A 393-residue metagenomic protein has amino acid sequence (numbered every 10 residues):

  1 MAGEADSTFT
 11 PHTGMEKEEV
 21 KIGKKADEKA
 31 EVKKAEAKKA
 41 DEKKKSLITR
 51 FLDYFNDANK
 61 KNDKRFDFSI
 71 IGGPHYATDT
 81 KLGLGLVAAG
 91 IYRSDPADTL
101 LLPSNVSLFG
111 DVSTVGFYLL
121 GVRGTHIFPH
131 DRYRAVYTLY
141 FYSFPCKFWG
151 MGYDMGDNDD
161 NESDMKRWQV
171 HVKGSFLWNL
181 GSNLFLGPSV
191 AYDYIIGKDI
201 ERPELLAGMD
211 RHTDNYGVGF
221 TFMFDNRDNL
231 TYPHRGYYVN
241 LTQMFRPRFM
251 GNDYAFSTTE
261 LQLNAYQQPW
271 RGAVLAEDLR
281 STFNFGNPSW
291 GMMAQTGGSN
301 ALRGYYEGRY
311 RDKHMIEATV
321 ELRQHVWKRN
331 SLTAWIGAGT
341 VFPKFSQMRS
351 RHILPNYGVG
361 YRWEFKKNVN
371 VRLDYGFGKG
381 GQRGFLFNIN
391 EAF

Functional and structural regions predicted by a protein language model:
M1-T10: Bacterial Sec-dependent N-terminal signal peptides
G14, E19-A26, A30-T138, M209-H234 (+5 more regions): Outer-membrane beta-barrel initiation region
K60-S69, H75-D210, V371, G378-F393: Gram-negative/organellar outer-membrane beta-barrel architecture
D67-S69, G83, F117-L119, R167-H171 (+7 more regions): Transmembrane beta-barrel architecture of outer-membrane proteins
I70-G72, A88, V106-G110, A135-L139 (+9 more regions): Membrane-embedded beta-strand positions of outer-membrane beta-barrel proteins
S107-F109, D157-E162, P203-M209, F245-G251 (+2 more regions): Extracellular loop and loop/strand-boundary signature of outer-membrane beta-barrel proteins
G219-F222, V359-F365, Q382-F393: Outer-membrane beta-barrel "beta-signal"
G219-M223, R227-V326: C-terminal outer-membrane beta-barrel translocator/porin domains of Gram-negative envelope proteins and their
